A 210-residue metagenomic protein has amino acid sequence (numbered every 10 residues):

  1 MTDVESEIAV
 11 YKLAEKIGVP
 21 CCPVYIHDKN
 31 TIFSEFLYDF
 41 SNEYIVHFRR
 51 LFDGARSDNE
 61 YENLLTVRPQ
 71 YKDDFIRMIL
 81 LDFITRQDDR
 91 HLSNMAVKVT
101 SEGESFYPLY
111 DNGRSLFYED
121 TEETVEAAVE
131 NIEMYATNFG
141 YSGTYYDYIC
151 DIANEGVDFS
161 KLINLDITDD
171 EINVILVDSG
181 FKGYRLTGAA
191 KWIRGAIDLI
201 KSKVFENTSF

Functional and structural regions predicted by a protein language model:
M1-R49: Conserved ATP-binding subdomain of kinase catalytic cores across diverse folds
T2, K98, E102-F210: C-terminal catalytic region of ATP-dependent kinase domains
I8, K12-K16, D73-L81, D198: A broad, structural surface signal
I8, V46-F52, S93-V97, Y110: "Short basic amphipathic alpha-helical interaction patches in structured regions
V24-K29, H91-T100, S209-F210: Short alpha-helical "patches" and their helix-cap loops
I32-L80, I84, N131, F139-S142: ATP-dependent phospho-/nucleotidyl transfer catalytic cores
D58-T121: Conserved kinase catalytic-core segment
